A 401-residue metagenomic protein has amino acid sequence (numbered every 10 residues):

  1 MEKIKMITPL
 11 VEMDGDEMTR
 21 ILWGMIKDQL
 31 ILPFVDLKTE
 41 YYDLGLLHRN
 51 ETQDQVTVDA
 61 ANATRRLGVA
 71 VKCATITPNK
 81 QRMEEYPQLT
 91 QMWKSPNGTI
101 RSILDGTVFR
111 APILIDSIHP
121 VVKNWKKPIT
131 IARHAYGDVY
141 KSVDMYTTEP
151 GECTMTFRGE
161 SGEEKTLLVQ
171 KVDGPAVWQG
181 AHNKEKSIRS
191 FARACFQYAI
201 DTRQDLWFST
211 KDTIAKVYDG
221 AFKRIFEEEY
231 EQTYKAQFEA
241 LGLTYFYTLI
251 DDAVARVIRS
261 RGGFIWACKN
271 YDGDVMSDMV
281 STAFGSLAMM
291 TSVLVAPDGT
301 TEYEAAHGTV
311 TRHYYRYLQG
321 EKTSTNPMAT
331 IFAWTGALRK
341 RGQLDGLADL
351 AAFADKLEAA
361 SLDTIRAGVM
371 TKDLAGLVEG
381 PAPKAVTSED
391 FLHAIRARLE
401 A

Functional and structural regions predicted by a protein language model:
E2-T8, M18, L22-W23, D28-Q53 (+1 more regions): N-terminal alpha-helical transmembrane segments of multi-pass membrane transport and channel/translocase proteins
M6-M25, Q29, M155-T248: Glycine-rich phosphate/diphosphate-binding loop of Rossmann-like nucleotide-binding domains
V35-Y41, T202-T210, Y234-Y247, G342-A354 (+1 more regions): Flexible, glycine/charged-enriched surface loops at secondary-structure junctions
L47-E160, E164, Y271, V275: N-terminal glycine-rich phosphate/adenylate-binding segment common to multiple enzyme folds
R49-N62, Y234-G263: A structured beta-alpha segment of the ubiquitous adenosine-cofactor-binding alpha/beta core
V257-K356, D363-T364: Glycine-rich phosphate/nucleotide-binding loop
Q319-T325, Q343-A401: Internal helix-turn-beta structural module
